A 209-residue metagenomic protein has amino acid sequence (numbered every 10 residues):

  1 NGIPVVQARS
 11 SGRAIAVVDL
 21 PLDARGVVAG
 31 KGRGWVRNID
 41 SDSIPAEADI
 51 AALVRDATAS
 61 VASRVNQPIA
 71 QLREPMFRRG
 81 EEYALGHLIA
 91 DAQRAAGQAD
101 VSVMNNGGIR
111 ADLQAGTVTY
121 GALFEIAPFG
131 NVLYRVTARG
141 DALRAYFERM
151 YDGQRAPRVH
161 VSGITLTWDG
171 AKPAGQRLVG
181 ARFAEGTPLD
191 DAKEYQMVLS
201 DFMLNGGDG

Functional and structural regions predicted by a protein language model:
N1-R64, M150-S162, T167-D169, A174-G180: Active-site-adjacent helix-turn-beta-strand microarchitecture at beta-sheet edges that either contains or buttresses
G2-I3, L72-F77, F129: Flexible glycine/proline-enriched surface loops and loop-helix/loop-strand junctions
I3, A24-A29, Y83, H87-G209: Feature captures C-terminal
G12, D42-L53, F77-L85, A115 (+1 more regions): Catalytic cores of large soluble enzymes that bind and process phosphate-bearing ligands
K31-W35, P68-L72, R135-T137: Short amphipathic
A59-Q71, Y120-G121, F202-N205: Short, compositionally biased low-complexity segments
R64-A84: Glycine-rich phosphate/diphosphate-binding loops and the adjacent beta-loop-alpha structural elements that coordinate
